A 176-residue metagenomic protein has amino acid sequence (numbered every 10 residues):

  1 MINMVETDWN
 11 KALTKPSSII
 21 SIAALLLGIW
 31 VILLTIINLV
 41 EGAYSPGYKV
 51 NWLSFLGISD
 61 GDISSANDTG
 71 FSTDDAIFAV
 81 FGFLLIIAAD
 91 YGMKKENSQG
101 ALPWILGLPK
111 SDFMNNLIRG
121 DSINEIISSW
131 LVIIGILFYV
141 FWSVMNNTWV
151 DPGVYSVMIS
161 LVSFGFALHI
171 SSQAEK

Functional and structural regions predicted by a protein language model:
T7-V31: Alpha-helical transmembrane segments and their helix-start/interface "positive-inside/aromatic belt" motifs in integral
L13, F55-A79: Membrane-interface segments at the starts/ends of alpha-helical transmembrane spans
L33-I37, I126-Y155: Alpha-helical transmembrane segments and their membrane-interface junctions in multi-pass membrane proteins
L33-I58: Membrane-helix interface motif
I58-S65, L106-D121: Short membrane-interface loop/juxtamembrane segments of multi-pass integral membrane proteins
T69-A79, W149-S160: Hydrophobic alpha-helical transmembrane segments
L84-L108: Membrane-water interface of transmembrane alpha-helices
V154-K176: Alpha-helical transmembrane segments and their immediate juxtamembrane interface regions
